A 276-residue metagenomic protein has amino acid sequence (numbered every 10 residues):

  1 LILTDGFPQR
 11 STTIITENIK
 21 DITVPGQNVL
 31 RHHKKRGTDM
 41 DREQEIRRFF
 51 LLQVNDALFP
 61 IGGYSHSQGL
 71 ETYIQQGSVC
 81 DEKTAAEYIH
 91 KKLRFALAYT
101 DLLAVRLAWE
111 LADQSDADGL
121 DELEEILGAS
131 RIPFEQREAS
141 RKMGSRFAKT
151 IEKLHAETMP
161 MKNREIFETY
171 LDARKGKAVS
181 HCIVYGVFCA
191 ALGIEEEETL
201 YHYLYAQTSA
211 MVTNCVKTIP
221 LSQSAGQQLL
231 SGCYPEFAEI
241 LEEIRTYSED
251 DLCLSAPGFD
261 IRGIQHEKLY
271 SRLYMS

Functional and structural regions predicted by a protein language model:
I2-I15: Extreme N-terminal basic, low-complexity initiation segments that serve as generic localization/processing leaders
Q9, Q27, H32-H33: Low-complexity, intrinsically disordered or signal/transmembrane-proximal segments
N18-D21, H32-H33, D39: Intrinsic-disorder-associated, low-complexity terminal segments enriched in Asp/Asn/His/Tyr and depleted of Lys/Arg
R47-S115: Glycine/small-residue-rich interface belts in oligomeric ring/scaffold proteins and their assembly partners
L102, L107, Q114-L192: Internal, conserved structured core segments that host functional sites
Y205-S276: C-terminal auxiliary extensions adjacent to catalytic cores
